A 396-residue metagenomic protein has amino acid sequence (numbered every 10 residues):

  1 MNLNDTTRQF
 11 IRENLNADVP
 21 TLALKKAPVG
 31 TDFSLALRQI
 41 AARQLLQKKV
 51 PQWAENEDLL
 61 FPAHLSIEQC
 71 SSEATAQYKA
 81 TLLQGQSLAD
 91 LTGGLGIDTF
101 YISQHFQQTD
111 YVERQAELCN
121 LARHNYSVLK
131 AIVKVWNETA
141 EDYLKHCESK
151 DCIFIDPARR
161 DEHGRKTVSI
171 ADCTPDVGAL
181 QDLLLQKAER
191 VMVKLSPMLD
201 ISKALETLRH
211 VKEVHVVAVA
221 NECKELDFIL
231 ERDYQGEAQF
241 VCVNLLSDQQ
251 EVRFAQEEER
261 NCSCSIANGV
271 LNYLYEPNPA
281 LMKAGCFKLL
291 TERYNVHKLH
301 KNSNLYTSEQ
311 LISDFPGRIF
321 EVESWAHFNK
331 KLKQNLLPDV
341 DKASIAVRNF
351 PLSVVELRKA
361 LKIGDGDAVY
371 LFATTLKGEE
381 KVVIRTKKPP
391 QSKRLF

Functional and structural regions predicted by a protein language model:
M1-F396: SAM-dependent transferase fold signal centered on methyltransferase-like domains, encompassing both Class I
